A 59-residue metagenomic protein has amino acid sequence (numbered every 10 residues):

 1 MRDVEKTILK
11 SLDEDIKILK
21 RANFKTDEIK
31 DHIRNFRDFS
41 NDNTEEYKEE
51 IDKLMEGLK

Functional and structural regions predicted by a protein language model:
M1-D3, K53-K59: Short intrinsically disordered terminal tails
M1-F24: N-terminal acidic leader/helix
T7, D13, E46-K48, G57: Generic hydrophobic/packing signal
K17-K48: Acidic, low-complexity, intrinsically disordered interaction modules
